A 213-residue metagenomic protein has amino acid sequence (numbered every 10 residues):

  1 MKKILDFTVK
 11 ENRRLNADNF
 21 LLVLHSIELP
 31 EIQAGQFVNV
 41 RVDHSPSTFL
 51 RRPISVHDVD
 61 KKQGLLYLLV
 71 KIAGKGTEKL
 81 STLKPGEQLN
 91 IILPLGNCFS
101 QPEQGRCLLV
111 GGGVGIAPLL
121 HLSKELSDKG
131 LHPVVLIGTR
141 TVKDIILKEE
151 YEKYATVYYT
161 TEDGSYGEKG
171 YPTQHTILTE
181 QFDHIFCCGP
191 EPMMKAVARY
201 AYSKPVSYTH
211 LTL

Functional and structural regions predicted by a protein language model:
K2-P85: Ferredoxin-reductase
D43-S47, L93-C98: Short, charged beta-turn/beta-strand-edge "cap" motif at the junction between a beta-strand and an adjacent loop
Q88, R106, L131-V134, T156 (+2 more regions): Residues at the starts of beta-strands that form the adenosine-phosphate
L93-G96, G113, A117: Extended interfacial segments that mediate partner engagement and assembly in macromolecular machines
L108-V110: Conserved beta-strand elements of the Class I
L119-S127: Histidine-anchored nucleotide/phosphate-binding helix
T141-C188, P192-A201: C-terminal helical cap/extension that packs against the catalytic core of soluble nucleotide-cofactor enzymes
T209-L213: Conserved small/polar residues in nucleotide/adenosyl-binding loops
